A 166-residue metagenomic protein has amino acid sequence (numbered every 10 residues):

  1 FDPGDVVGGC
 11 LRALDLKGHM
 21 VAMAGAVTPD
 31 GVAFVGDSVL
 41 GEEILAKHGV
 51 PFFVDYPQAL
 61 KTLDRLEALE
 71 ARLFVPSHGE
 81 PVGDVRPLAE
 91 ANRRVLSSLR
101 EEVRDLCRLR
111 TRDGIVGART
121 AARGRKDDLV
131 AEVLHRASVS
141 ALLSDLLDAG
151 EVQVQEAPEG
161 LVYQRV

Functional and structural regions predicted by a protein language model:
F1-G9: Alpha-helix-centered segments that form part of catalytic cores
D2, K17, Q164: Residue-level detector of conserved, well-ordered beta-strand and adjacent loop positions that form binding/recognition
P3-G4, H19, E80, P158: Short, solvent-exposed coil/turn elements at secondary-structure transition points
C10-R100: Metallo-beta-lactamase
D105-V166: C-terminal regulatory/interaction regions
